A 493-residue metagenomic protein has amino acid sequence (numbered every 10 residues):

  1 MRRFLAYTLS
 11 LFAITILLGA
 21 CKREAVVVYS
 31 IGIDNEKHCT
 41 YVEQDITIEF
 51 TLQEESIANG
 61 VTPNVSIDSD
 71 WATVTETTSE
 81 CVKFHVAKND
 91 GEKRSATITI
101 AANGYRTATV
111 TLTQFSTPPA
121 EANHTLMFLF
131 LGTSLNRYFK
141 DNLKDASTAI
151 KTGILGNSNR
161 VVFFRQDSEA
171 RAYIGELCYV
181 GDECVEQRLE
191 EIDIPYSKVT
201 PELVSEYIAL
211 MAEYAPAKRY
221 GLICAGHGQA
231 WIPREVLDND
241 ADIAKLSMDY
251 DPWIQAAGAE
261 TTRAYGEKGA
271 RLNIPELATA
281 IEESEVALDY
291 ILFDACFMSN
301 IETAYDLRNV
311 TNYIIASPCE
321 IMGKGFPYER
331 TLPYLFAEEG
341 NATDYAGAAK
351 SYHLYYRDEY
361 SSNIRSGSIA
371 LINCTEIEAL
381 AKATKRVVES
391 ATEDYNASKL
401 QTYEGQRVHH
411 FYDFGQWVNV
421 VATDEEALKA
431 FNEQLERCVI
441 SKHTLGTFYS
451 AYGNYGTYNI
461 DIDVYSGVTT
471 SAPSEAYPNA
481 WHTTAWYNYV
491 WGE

Functional and structural regions predicted by a protein language model:
M1-V42, Y105-E121, A472: Bacterial Sec-dependent N-terminal signal peptides
L52-K83: Surface-exposed binding patches on compact interaction domains or structured appendages
E92-N103: A short beta-strand micro-motif common to beta-rich folds, especially ectodomain repeats
T117-A217, H482, Y487: N-terminal extension/subdomain marker
T125-F130, R160-R165, Y220-C224, D289-F293 (+2 more regions): Structural recognition of the beta-strand scaffold that forms the well-ordered cores of secreted hydrolase catalytic
L135-K140, R171-Y173, A230-R234, M298-Y305 (+1 more regions): Extracytoplasmic/secreted cell-surface and envelope-processing proteins
R165-E169, Y173-E183, Y196-S284, A295-C296 (+2 more regions): Catalytic-core segments of thiol-dependent peptidases
K245-E493: Terminal, contiguous helix-loop blocks that mediate binding/assembly
